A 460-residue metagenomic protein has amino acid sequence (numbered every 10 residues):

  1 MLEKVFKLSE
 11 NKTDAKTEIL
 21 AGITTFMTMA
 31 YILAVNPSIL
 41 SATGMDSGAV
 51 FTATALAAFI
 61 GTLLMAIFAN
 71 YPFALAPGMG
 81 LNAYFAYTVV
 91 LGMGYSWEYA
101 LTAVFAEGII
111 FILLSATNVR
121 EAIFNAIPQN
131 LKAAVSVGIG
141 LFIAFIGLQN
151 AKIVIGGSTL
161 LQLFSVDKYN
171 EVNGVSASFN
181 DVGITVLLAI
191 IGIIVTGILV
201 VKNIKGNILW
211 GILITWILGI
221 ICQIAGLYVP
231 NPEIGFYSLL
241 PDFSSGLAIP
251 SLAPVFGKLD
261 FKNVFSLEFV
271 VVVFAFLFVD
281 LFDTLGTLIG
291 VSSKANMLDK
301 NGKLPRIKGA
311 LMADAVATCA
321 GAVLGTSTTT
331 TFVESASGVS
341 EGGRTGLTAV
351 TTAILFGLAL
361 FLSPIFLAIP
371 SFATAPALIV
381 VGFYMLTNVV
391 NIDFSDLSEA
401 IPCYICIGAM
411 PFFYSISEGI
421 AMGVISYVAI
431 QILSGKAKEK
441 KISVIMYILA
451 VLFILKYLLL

Functional and structural regions predicted by a protein language model:
M1-A49, I212-I307, V451-L455: Helix-loop-helix hairpins and the membrane-proximal interhelical loops of multi-pass alpha-helical transport proteins
L2, I60-L64, I191-G197, I214-Y228 (+1 more regions): Structural signature of multi-pass alpha-helical membrane transport proteins
L2-N36, A57, G78-Y87, L91-I139 (+1 more regions): Helix-loop-helix junctions within the multi-pass membrane cores of secondary transporters/permeases
K12, K16, I191, V270-F274 (+3 more regions): Alpha-helical membrane-protein architecture signal
I23-A30, L63, I67, A144 (+4 more regions): Hydrophobic/aromatic residues within the transmembrane alpha-helices of Major Facilitator Superfamily
G44-L63: Loop-to-helix transition at the N-terminal end of transmembrane alpha-helices
A58-M79, I110: Juxtamembrane transmembrane-helix boundary signature
M93-I217, V350-L460: Membrane-embedded alpha-helical modules
